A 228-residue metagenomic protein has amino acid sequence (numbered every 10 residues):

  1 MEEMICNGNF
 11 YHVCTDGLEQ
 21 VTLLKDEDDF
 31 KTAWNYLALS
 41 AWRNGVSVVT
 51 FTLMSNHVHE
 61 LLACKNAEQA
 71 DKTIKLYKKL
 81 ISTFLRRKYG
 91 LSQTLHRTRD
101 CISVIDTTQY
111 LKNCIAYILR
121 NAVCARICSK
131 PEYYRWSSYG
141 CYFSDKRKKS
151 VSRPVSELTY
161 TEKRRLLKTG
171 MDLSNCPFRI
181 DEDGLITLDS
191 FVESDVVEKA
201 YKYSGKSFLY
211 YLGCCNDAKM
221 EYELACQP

Functional and structural regions predicted by a protein language model:
M1-T50, A63-P228: Short Pro-Cys-Gly-centered "Cys-loop" motif that presents a nucleophilic cysteine in a tight turn
H57-L62: A generic structural motif
